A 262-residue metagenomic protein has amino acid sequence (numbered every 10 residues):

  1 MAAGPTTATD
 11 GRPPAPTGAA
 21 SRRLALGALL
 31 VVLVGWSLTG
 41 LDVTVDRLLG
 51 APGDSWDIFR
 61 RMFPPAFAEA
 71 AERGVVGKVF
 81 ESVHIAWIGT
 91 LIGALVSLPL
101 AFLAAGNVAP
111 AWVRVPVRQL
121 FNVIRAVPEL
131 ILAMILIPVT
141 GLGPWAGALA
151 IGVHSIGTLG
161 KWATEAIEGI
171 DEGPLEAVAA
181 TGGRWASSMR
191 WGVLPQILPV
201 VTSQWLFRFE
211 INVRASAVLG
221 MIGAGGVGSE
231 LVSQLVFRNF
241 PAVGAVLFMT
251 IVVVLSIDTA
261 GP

Functional and structural regions predicted by a protein language model:
M1-L91, L103, N107: N-terminal, non-cleaved signal-anchor transmembrane helix
V76-H84, V117, F121-I124, L206 (+2 more regions): Alpha-helical membrane-interface segments at transmembrane helix boundaries
I88-F121: Transmembrane-helix boundary motif in ABC transporter permease subunits
A109-A111, A126-L132, V213: Transmembrane alpha-helices and adjacent helix-loop boundaries
F121-S155: Generic hydrophobic transmembrane alpha-helix motif, especially the helices
P138, V213-T250: Glycine-rich helix-loop "coupling/hinge" segments at transmembrane-helix boundaries in multipass transporters
L142-R208, P262: Membrane-cytosol interface at the C-terminal ends of specific transmembrane alpha-helices in multi-pass membrane
S203, G244-P262: C-terminal transmembrane helix and the adjacent membrane-cytosol boundary/short C-terminal tail of inner/organellar
